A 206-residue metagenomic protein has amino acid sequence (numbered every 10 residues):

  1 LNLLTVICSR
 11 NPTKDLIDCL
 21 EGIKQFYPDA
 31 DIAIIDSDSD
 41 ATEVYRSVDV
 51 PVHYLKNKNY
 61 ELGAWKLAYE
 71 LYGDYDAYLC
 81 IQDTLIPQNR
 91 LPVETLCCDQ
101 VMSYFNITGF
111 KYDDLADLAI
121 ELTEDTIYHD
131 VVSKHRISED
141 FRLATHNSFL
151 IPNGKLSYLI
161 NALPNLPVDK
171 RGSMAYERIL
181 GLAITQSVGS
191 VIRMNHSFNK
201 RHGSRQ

Functional and structural regions predicted by a protein language model:
L1-Q206: ER/Golgi luminal nucleotide-sugar-dependent glycosyltransferases, focusing on the catalytic module
